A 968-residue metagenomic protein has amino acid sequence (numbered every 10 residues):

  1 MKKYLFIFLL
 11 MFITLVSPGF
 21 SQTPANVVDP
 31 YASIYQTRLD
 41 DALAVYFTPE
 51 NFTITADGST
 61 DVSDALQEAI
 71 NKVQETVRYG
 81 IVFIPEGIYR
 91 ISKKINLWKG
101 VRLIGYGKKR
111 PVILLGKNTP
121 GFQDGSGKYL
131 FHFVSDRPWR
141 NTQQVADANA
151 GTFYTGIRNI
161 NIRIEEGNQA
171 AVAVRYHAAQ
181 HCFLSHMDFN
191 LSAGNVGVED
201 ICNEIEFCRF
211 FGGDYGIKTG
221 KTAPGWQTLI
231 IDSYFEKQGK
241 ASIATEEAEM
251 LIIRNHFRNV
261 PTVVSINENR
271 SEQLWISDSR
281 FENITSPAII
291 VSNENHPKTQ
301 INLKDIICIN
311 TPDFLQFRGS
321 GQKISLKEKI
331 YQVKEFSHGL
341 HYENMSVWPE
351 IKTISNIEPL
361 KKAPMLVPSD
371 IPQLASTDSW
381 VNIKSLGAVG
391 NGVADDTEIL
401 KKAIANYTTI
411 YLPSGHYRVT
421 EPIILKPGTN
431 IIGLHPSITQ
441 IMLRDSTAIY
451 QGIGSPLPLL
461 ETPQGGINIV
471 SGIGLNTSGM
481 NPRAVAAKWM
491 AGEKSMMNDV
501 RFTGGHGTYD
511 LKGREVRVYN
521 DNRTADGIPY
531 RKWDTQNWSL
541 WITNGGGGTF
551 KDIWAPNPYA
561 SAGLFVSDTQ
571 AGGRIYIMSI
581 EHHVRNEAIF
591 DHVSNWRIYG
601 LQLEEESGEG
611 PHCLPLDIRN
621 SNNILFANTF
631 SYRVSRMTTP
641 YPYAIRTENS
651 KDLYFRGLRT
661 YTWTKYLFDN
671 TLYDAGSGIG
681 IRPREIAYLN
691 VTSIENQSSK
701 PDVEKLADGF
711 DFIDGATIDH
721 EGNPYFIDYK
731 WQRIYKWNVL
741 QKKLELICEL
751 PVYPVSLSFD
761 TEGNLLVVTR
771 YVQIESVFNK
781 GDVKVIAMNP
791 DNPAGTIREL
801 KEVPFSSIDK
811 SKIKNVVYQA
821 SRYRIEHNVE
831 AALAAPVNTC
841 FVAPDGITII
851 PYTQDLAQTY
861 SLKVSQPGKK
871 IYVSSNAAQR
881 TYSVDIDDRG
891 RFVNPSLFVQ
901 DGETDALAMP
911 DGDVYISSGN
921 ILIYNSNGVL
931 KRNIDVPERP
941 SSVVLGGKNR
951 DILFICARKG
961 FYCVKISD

Functional and structural regions predicted by a protein language model:
K2-F6, L15-F83, I91, N96-W98 (+15 more regions): Extracellular "leader-to-stem" segments immediately downstream of a signal peptide or signal-anchor in secreted/lumenal
N51-V62, K218-G220, I383-D396, D552-W554 (+5 more regions): Glycine-rich phosphate-binding "P-loop"
I81-I88, S92-K94, R102-I104, T409-P422 (+4 more regions): Conserved metal-binding segment of the jelly-roll/cupin
R270-I290, E294, T299-L303, L625-N628 (+3 more regions): Ankyrin-repeat and related helical/solenoid repeat scaffolds used for protein-protein interactions
Y411, V566, R574-I589, A644: C-terminal, well-structured subdomains that either form a transmembrane helix-short loop-helix hairpin in multi-pass
G573, D617-N628: Long, structured stretches of catalytic cores involved in phosphate-ester chemistry, encompassing
H592-S607: Active/binding-pocket-proximal capping segment
S693-D968: Sequence-structural signature of mature extracellular/luminal beta-sheet repeat domains, prominently beta-propellers
